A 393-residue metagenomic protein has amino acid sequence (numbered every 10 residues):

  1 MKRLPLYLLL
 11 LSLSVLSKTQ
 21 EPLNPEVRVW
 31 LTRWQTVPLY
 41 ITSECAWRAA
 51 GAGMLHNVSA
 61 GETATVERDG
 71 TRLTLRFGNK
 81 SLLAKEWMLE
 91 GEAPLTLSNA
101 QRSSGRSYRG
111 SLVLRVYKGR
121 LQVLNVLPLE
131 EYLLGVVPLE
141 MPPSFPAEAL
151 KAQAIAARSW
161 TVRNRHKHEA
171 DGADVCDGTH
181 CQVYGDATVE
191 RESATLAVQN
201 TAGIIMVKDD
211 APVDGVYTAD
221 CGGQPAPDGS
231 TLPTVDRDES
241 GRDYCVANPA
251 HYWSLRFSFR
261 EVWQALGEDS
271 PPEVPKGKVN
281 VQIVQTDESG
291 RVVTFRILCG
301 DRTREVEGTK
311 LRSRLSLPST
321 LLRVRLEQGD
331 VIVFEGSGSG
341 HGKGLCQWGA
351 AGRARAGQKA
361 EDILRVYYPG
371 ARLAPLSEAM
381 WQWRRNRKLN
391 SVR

Functional and structural regions predicted by a protein language model:
K2-R393: Conserved, single-site charged/polar hotspot
